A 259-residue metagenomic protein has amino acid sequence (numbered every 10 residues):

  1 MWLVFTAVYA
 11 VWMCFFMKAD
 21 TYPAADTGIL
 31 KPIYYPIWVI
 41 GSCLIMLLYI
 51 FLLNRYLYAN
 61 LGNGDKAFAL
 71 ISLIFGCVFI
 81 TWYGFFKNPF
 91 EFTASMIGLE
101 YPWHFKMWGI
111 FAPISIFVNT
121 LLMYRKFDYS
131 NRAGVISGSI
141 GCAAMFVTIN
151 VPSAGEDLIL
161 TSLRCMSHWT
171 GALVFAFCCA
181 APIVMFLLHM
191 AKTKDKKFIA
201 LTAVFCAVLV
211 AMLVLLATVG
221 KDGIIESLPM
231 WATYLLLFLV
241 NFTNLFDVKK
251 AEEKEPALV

Functional and structural regions predicted by a protein language model:
M1-F5, N63-I74, R132-V147, I199-V210: Transmembrane alpha-helical segments of multi-pass membrane proteins
W2-Y124: N-terminal topogenic module of multi-pass integral membrane proteins
M13-D26, N150-L160, L213-D222: Juxtamembrane "helix-exit" motif on the non-cytosolic side of transmembrane helices
D26-Y34, L99, L158-A172, G223-A232: Non-cytosolic membrane-interface motifs at loop->transmembrane helix junctions
R55-D65, M123-G134, L188-F198, K249-K250: Membrane-interface helix-boundary motifs at transmembrane edges
G141-T193: Membrane-proximal helix-loop-helix units in multi-pass membrane proteins
H189-V259: Terminal transmembrane helical module of multi-pass membrane proteins
